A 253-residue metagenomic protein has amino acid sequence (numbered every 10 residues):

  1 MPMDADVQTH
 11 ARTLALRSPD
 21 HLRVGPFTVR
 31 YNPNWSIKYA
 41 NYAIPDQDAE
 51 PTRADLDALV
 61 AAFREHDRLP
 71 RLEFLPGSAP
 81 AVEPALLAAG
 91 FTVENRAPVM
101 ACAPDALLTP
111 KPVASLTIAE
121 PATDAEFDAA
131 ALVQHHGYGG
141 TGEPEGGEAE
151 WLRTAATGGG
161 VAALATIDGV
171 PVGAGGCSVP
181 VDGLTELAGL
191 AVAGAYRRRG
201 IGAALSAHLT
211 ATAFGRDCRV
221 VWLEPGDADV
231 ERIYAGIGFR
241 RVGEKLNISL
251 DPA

Functional and structural regions predicted by a protein language model:
M1-D67, S78-A79, E83: N-terminal charged segments
M1-H10, A43-I44, D48-E50, A97-P98 (+3 more regions): Short amphipathic alpha-helix that is part of the acyltransferase structural core
H21-V24, P84-T92, G160-G175: Conserved beta-hairpin
E50-A125, N247-L250: Acyl-donor-binding surface of acyltransferase catalytic domains
R53-V60, A188-G194, R198-G215, G236: Conserved acetyl-CoA-binding loop-helix of GNAT-fold acetyltransferases
H66-L75, A213-G226: Conserved GNAT acetyl-CoA-binding A-motif
A79-V93, A203, D227-E244: Conserved active-site alpha-helix within GNAT-family acetyltransferase domains
E143-A193: A conserved beta-strand-loop-helix scaffold within acyl/acetyltransferase catalytic domains
